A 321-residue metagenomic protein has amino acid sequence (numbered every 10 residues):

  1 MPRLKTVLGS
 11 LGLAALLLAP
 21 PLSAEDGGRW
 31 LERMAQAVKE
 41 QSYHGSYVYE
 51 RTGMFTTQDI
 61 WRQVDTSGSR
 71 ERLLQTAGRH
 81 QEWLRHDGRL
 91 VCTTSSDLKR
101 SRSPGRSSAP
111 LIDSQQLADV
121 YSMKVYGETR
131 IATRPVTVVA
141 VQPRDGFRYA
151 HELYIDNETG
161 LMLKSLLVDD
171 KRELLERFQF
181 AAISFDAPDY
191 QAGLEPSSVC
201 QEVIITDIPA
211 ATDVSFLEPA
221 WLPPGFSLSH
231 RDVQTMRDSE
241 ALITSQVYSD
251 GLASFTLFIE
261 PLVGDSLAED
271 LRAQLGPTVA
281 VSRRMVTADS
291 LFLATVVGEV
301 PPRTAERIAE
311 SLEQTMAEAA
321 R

Functional and structural regions predicted by a protein language model:
P2-S69, G78-R79, Q116-A118, E128-T129 (+1 more regions): N-terminal leader/targeting segments and the immediate start of mature chains
V38-E40, R62-E71, L84-R89, R134 (+4 more regions): Short, solvent-exposed coil/turn segments at beta-strand boundaries
E40-S46, S67-R72, T133-A140, L161-K164 (+2 more regions): Short, hydrophobic/aromatic-rich segments at coil-to-beta transitions
T52, T56-P110, K164-A181, F185-D186 (+1 more regions): An acidic-aromatic
D59-Q63, G127, H151-I155, F178-A181 (+1 more regions): Hydrophobic/aromatic beta-strand elements that line small-molecule binding cavities or substrate pockets in beta-rich
P104-H151: Intrinsically disordered, low-complexity linker/loop segments enriched in Gly/Pro and charged/polar residues
A132-S198, R272-L275: Gly/Pro-enriched, hydrophobic low-complexity segments that function as extracytoplasmic propeptides/linkers
E202-D289, V300-R303, R307: Short, solvent-exposed recognition patches
